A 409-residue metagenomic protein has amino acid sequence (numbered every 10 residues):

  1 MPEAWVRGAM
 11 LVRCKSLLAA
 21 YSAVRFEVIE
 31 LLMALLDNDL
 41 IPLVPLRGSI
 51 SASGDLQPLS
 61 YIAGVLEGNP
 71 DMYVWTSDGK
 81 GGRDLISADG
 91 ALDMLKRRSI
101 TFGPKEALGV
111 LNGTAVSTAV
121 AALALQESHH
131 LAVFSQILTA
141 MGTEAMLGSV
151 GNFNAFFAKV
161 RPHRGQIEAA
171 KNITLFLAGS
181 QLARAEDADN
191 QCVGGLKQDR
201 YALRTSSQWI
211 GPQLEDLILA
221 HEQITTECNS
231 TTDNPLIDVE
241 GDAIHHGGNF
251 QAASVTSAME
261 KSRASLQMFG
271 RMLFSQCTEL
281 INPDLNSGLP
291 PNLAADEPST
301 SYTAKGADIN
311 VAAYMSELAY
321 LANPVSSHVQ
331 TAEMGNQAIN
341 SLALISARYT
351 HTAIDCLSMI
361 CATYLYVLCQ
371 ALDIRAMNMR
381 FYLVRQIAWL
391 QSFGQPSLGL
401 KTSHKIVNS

Functional and structural regions predicted by a protein language model:
M1, A20-Y21, V28-L32, N38-D39 (+2 more regions): C-terminal auxiliary extensions adjacent to catalytic cores
M1-A9: Polybasic, low-complexity association/targeting segments
C14-S16: Structure-specific DNA junction-binding interface
R47: Catalytic micro-motifs at enzyme active sites that drive phosphoryl/nucleotidyl and oxygen chemistry
